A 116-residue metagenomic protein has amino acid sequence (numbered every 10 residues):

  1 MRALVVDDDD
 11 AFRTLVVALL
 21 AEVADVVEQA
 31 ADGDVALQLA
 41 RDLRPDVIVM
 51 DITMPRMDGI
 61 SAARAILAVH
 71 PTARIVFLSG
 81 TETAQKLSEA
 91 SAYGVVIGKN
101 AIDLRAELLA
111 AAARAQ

Functional and structural regions predicted by a protein language model:
D7, D51: Active-site residues of response regulator receiver
D10-E28: Two-component/phosphorelay signaling modules centered on CheY-like receiver
D32-V35, D58-A62: Acidic catalytic/metal-coordinating carboxylates
R41-L43, A65-A73: Conserved phosphotransfer cores of two-component systems
L43-V49: Active-site beta3 strand of CheY-like receiver
M54: Receiver (REC) domain active-site loop signature in two-component systems and cognate sites in sensor histidine kinases
S91-Y93, A101-Q116: Receiver (REC) domain switch/output surface
